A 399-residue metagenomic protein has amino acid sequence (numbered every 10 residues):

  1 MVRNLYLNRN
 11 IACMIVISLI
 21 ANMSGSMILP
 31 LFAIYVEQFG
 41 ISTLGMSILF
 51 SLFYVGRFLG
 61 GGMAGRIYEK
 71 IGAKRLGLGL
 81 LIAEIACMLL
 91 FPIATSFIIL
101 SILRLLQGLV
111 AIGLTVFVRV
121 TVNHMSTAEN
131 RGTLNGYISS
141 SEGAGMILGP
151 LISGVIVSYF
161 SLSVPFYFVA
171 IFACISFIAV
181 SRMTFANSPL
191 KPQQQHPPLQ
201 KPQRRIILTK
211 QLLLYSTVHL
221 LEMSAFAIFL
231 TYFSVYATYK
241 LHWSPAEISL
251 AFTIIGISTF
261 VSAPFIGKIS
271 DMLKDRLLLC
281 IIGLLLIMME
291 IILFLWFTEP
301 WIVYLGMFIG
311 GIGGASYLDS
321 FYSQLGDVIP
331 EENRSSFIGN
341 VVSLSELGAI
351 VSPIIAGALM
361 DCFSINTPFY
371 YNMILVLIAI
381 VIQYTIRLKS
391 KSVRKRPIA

Functional and structural regions predicted by a protein language model:
M1-N8, F185-S216: Juxtamembrane intracellular "pre-TM" segments in multi-pass secondary transporters
L31-L44, T231-A246: Short amphipathic helix-loop junctions that connect adjacent transmembrane helices in Major Facilitator Superfamily/SLC
Y54-G62, M146-I147, G256-P264, A349-I350: Residue-level signature of mid-helix packing/kink "hotspots" within the transmembrane helices of 12-pass Major
G60-G72, A263-K274, M360: Helix-to-loop junctions at the C-terminal end of transmembrane segments in multipass secondary transporters
G72, I93-T95, H242, K274 (+1 more regions): Helix-breaking motifs and short loop linkers at transmembrane-helix boundaries and internal kinks in secondary membrane
R75-L89, L278-I292: Structural signature of the two symmetry-related core transmembrane helices
I98-L106, W301-I309: Paired small-residue
L105-E142: Cytoplasmic helix-loop-helix junction between adjacent transmembrane helices in 12-TM secondary transporters
